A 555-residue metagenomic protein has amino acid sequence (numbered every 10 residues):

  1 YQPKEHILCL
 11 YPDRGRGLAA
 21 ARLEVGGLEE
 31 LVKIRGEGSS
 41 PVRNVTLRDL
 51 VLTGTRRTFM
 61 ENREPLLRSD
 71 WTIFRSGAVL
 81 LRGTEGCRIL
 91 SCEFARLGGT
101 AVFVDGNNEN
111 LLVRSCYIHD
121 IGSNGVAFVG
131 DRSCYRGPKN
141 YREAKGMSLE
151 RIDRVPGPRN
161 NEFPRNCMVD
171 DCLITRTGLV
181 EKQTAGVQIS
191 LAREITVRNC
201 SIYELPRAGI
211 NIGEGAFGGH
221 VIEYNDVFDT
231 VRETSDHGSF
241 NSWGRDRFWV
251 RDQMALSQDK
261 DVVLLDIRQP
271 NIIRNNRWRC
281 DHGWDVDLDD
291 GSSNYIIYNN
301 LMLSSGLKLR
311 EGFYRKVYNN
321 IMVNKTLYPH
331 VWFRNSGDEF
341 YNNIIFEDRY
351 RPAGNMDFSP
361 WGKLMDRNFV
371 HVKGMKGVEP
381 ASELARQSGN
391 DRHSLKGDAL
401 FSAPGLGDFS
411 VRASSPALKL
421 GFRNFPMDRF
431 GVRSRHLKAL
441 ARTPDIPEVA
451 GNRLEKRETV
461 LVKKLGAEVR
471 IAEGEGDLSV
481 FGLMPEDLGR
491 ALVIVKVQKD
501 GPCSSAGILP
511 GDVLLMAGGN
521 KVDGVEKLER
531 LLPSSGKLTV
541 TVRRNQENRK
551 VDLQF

Functional and structural regions predicted by a protein language model:
Y1-A95, C134-R159, G407-D408, L418-R453: Extracellular polysaccharide-degrading/modifying enzymes targeting complex plant/algal/animal polysaccharides
H6, Y135, G238, W243-V250 (+2 more regions): Acidic, glycine- and Ser/Thr-rich low-complexity intrinsically disordered tracts in extracellular/secreted proteins
D13, D131, R245, A472 (+4 more regions): Solvent-exposed coil/turn segments that connect beta secondary-structure elements in extracytoplasmic/periplasmic
E30-S39, F59-M60, G77-G83, T100-N107 (+12 more regions): Glycine-rich beta-solenoid repeat tracts in large extracellular/virion proteins
R43-G54, E85-G99, N108-S123, R132-V155 (+9 more regions): Right-handed parallel beta-helix
T184, P352-M356, V480-F481, G524-L531 (+1 more regions): Short beta-alpha junctions and helix-cap segments that line functional grooves
I446-Q498, L528, T539-T541, K550-Q554: PDZ/PDZ-like peptide-tail recognition elements
L509, L515, K521, K527-F555: PDZ-domain C-terminal substructure recognizer with occasional recognition of PDZ-binding tails
